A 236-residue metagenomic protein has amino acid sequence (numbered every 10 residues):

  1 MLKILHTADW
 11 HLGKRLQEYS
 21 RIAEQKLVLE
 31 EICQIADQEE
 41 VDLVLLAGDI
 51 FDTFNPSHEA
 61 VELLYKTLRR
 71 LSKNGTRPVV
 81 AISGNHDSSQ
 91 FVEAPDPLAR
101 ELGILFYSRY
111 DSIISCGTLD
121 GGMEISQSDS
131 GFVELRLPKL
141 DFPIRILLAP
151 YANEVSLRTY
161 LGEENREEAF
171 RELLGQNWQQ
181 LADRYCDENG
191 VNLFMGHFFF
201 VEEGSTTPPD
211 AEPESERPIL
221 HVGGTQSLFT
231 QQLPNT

Functional and structural regions predicted by a protein language model:
M1, R15-L16, T76-G103: Short N-terminal secondary-structure initiator segments
M1-R69, K73-T76: N-terminal active-site segment of His-dependent metallophosphoesterases
H11, V41-E59, T76-Q90, F200-G204 (+1 more regions): Active-site neighborhood of divalent metal-dependent phosphoester/pyrophosphate hydrolases
L27, V80-A81, T118: Short secondary-structure boundary micro-motifs
L71-P78, R109, I114: Short, charged helix-to-loop "capping" segments that act as catalytic/coupling loops
D87-T236: His/Asp/Glu-rich metal-coordinating catalytic cores of metallo-dependent phosphodiesterases/hydrolases acting on
